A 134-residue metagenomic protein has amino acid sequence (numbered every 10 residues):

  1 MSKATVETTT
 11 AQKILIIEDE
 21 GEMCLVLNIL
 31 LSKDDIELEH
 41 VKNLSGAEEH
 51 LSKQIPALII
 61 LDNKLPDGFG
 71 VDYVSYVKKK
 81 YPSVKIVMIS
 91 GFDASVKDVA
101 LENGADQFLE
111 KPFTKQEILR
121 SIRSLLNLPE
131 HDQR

Functional and structural regions predicted by a protein language model:
M1-L15, Q116-R134: Non-catalytic signal-transmission and effector/linker regions of two-component phosphorelay proteins
E18: Conserved acidic carboxylate
G21-E39: Two-component/phosphorelay signaling modules centered on CheY-like receiver
H40-L58: Acidic, metal-coordinating helix/loop segments flanking the phosphotransfer/catalytic sites of two-component signaling
N43, F69-D72: Acidic catalytic/metal-coordinating carboxylates
D62: Active-site residues of response regulator receiver
D72, F92-L109: Alpha4 helix (beta4-alpha4-beta5 surface) of REC/receiver domains from two-component response regulators
